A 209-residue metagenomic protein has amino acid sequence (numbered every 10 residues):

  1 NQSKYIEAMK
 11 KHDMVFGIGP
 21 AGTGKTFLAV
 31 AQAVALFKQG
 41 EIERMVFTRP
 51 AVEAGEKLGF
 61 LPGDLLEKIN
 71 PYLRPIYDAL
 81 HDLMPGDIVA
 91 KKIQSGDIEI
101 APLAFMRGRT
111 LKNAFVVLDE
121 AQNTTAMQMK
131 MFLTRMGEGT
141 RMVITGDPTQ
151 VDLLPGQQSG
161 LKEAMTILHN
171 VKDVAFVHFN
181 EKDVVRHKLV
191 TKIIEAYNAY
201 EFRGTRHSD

Functional and structural regions predicted by a protein language model:
A8, H12-I18, G22-L118, Q122-D209: Conserved helicase motor core of SF1/SF2 NTP-dependent helicases
